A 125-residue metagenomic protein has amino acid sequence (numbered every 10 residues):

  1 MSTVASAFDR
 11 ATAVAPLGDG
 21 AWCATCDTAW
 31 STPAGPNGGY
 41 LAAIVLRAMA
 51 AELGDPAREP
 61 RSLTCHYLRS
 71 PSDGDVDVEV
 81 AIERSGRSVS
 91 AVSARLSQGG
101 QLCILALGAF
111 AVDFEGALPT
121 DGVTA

Functional and structural regions predicted by a protein language model:
M1-A125: Terminal targeting signals and extreme-terminal segments of soluble enzymes
